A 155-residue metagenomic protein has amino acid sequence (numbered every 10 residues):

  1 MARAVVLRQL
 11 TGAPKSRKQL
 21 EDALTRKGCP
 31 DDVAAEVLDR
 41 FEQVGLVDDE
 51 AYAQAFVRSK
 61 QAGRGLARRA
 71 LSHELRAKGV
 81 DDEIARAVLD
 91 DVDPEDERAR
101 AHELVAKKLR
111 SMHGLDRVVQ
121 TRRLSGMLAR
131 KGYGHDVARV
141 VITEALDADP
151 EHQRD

Functional and structural regions predicted by a protein language model:
M1-D155: An alpha-helical, amphipathic repeat domain used for nucleic-acid recognition, typified by the mTERF helical solenoid
